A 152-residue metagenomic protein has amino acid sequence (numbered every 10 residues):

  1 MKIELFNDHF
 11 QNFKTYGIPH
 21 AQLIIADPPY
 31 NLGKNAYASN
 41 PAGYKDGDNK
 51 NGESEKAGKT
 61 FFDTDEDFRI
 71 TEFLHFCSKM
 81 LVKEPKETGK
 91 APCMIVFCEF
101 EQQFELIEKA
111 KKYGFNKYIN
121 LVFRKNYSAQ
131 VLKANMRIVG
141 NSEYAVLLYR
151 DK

Functional and structural regions predicted by a protein language model:
M1-K152: Core catalytic lobe of class I
